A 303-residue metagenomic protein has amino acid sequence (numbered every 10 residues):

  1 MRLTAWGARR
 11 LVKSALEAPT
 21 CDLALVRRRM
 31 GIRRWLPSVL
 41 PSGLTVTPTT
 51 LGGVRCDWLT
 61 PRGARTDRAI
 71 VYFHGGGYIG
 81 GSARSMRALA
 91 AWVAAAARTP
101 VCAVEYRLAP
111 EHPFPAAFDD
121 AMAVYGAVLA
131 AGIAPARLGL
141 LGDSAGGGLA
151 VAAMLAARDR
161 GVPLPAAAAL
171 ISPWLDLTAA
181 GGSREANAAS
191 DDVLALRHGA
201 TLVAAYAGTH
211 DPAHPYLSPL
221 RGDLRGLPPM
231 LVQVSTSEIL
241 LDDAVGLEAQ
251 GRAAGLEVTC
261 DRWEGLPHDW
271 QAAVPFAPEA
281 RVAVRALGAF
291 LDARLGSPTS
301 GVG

Functional and structural regions predicted by a protein language model:
M1-A64, G296-G303: A glycine/proline-hinged amphipathic helix-loop "lid/cap" segment that gates access to hydrophobic ligand pockets
T47, G52-G303: Alpha/beta-hydrolase superfamily serine-hydrolase fold, recognizing
